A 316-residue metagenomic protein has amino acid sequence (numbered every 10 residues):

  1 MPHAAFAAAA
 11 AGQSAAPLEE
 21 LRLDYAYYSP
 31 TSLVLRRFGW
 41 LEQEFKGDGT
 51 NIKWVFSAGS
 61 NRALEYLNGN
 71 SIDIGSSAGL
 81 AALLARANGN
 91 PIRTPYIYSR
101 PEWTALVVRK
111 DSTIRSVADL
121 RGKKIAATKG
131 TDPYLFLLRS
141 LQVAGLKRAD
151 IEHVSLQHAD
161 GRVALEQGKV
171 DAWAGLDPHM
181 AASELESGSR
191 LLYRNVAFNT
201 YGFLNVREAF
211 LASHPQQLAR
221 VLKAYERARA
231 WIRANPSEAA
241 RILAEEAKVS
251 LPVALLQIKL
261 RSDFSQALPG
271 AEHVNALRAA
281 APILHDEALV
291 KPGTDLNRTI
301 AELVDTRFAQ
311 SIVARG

Functional and structural regions predicted by a protein language model:
P2-A15: N-terminal twin-arginine translocation
G12-K147, E152-S155, D171-A174, L191-L192 (+1 more regions): Short, glycine-/small- and polar/acidic-enriched structural segments that line small-molecule recognition paths
L35, N61, A127-D132, A159 (+4 more regions): Soluble non-cytosolic domains of exported or imported proteins
E44, Y66, N70, K123 (+10 more regions): Structured segments of extracytoplasmic/periplasmic soluble domains in secreted or envelope-associated proteins
G49-K53, R148-I151, A247-I258, K291-R298: Short, surface-exposed acidic
L80, H153-V154, A159-A247: Pocket-lining segment of extracytoplasmic ligand-binding domains
H214-K291: Secondary-structure end/capping motifs
L284-G316: Conserved C-terminal helix/tail region of periplasmic/extracytoplasmic solute-binding proteins
